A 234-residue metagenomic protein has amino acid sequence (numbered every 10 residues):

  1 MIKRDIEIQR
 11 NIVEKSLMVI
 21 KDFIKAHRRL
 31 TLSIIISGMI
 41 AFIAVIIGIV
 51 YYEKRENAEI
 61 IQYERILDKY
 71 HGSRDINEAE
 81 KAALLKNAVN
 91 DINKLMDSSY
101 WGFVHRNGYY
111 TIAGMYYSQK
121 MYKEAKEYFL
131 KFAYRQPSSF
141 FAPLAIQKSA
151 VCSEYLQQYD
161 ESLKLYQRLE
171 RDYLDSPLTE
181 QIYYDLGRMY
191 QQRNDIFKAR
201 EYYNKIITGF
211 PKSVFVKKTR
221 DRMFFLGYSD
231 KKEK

Functional and structural regions predicted by a protein language model:
M1-K234: Acidic, polar-rich low-complexity tracts and alpha-helical solenoid repeat scaffolds
